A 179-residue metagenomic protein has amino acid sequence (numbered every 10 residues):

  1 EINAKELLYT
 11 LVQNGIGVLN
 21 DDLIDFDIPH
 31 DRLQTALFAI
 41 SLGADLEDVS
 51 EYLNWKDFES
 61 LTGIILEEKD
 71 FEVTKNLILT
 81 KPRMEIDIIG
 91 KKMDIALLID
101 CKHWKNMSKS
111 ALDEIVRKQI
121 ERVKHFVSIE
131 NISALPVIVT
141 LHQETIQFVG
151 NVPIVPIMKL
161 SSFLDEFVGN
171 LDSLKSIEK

Functional and structural regions predicted by a protein language model:
E1-I86, G90-K179: Intrinsically disordered, low-complexity Ser/Thr/Pro/Gly-rich regulatory segments
